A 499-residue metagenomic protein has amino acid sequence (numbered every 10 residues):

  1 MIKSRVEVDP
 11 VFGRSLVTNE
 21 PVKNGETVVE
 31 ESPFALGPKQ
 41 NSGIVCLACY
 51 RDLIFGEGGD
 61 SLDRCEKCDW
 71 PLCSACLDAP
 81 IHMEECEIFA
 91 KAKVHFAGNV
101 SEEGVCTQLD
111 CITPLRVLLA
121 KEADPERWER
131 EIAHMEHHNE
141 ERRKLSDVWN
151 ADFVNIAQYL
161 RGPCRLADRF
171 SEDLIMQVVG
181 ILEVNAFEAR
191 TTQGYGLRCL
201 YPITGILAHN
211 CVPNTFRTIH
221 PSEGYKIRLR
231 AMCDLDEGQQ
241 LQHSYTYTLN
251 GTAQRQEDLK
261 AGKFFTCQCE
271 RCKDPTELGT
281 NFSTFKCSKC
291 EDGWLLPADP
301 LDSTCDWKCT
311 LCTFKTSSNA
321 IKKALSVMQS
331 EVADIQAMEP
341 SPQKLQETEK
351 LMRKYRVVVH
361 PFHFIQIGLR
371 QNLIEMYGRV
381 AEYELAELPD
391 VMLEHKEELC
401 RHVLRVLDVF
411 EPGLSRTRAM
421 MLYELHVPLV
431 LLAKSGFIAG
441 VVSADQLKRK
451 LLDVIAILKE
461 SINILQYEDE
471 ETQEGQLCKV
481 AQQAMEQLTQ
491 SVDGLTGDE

Functional and structural regions predicted by a protein language model:
K3, V17, P38-L119, C211-Y355: C-terminal SET catalytic tail plus cysteine-rich post-SET Zn-binding segment of SAM-dependent SET-domain
G98-Y225: Catalytic cores of histone-lysine modification enzymes
K322-A337, Q346-R353, F362-E384, R416-G436 (+1 more regions): Amphipathic alpha-helical repeat scaffolds of TPR domains
M338-L351, P389-H402, K450-L458: Helix-turn-helix repeat elements of alpha-solenoid scaffolds
P342, R356-R370, A386-D390, D408-A419 (+1 more regions): Helix N-cap/loop-to-helix boundary motif
I367, R379-E397, S435-L452: Acidic, serine/threonine/proline-rich low-complexity intrinsically disordered regions
I462-E499: Eukaryote-biased recognition of C-terminal alpha-helical segments
